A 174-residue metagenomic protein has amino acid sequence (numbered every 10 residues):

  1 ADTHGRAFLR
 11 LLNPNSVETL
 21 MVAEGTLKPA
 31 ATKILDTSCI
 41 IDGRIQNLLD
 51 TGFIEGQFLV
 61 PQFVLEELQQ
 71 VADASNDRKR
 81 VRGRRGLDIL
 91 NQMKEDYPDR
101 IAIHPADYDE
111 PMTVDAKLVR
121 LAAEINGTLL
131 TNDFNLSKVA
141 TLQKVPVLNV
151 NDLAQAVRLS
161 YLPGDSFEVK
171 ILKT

Functional and structural regions predicted by a protein language model:
A1-G52: Canonical alpha-helical transmembrane segment with a positive-inside/aromatic-interface signature
T32-I34, I40-L130, F134-V150, A154 (+1 more regions): Active-site-proximal, substrate-binding regions of enzyme catalytic domains and RNA-binding/basic surfaces
P163-T174: Structural detector for short beta-strands of small beta-barrel domains
